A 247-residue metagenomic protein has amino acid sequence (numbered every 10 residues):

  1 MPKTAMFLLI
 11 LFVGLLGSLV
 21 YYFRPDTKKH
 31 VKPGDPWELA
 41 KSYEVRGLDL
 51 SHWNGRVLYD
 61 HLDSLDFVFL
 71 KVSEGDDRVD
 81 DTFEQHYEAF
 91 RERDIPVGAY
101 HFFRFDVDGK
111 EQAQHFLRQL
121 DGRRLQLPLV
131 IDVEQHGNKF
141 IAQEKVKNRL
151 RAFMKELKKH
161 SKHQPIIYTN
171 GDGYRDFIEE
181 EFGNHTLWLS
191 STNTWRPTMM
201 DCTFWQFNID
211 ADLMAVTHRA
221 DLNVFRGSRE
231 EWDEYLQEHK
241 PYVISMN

Functional and structural regions predicted by a protein language model:
A5-P25: Hydrophobic membrane-insertion alpha-helices, especially the h-region of bacterial N-terminal signal peptides
D26-V57, L70-M154, K158-H163: Substrate-binding cleft of extracellular glycoside hydrolase catalytic domains
K32-G47, G55, F182-N247: Functionally critical loop-and-helix segments that line ligand-binding/catalytic clefts of soluble enzyme domains
S64-F67, D94-I95, L125, E181-W188 (+1 more regions): Glycine-enriched alpha-helix->loop->beta-strand junction motifs that scaffold or abut catalytic
H101, T169, S191: Short beta-strand/turn micro-motifs composed of small residues that flank or help shape donor/cofactor-binding pockets
G137-K139, G173-D176: Short, solvent-exposed loop/turn segments at secondary-structure junctions
K162-R175: Aromatic-lined carbohydrate-recognition surfaces of secreted/lumenal glycan-active proteins
